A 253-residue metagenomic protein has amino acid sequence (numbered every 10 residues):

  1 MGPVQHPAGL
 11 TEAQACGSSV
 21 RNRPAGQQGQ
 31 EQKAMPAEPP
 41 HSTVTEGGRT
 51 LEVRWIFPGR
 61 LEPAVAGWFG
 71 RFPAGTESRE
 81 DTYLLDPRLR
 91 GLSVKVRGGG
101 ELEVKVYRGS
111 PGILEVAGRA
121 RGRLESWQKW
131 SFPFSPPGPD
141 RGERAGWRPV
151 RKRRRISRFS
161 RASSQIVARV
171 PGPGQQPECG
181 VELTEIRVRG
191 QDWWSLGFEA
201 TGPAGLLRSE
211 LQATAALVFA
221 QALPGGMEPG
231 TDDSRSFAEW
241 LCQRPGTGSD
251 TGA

Functional and structural regions predicted by a protein language model:
Q27-Q30: Short, charge-rich patches within N-terminal targeting peptides
P36-T45, T50-V53, P245-G252: Hydrophobic, proline/glycine-rich low-complexity stretches
P40-R49, I56-E178: Charged surface patches that recognize polyanionic ligands
V53, Q175-A204: Acidic, contiguous internal or C-terminal segments within carbohydrate-active enzymes that form a structured patch used
G190-G246: Mixed-charge, glycine-accented linear interaction segment located at domain edges/termini
